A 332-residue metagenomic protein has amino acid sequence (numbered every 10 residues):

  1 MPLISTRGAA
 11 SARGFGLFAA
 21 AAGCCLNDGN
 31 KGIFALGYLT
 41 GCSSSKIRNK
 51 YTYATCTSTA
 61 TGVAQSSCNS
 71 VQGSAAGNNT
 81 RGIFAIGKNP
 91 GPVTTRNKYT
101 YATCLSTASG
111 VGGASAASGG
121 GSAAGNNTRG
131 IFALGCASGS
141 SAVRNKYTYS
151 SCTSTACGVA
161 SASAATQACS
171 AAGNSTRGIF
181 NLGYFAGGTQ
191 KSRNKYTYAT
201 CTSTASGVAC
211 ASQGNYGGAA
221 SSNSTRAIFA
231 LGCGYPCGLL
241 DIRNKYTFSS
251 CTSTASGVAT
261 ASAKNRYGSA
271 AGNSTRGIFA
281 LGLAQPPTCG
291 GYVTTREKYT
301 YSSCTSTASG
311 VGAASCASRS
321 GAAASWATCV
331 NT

Functional and structural regions predicted by a protein language model:
M1-T332: Polar, enzyme-active/binding microenvironments
